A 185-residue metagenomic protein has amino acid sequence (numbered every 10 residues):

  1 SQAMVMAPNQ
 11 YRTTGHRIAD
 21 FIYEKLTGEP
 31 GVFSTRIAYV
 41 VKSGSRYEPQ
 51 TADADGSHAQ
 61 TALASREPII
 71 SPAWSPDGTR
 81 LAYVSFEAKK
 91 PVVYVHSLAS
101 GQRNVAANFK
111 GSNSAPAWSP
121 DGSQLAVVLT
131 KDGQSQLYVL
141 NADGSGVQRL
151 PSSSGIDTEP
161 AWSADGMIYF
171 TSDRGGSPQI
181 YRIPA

Functional and structural regions predicted by a protein language model:
S1-F21: Amphipathic beta-strand/beta-sheet edge segments enriched in Tyr/Trp
D20-F33, S75: Structural signature of eukaryotic scaffold interfaces centered on beta-propeller domains
P30-A54: An edge-strand/N-cap motif at the start of beta-rich repeat modules
G31-F33, P76-D77, P120-D121, S163-D165: Residue-level detector of Asp-centered blade-edge/turn motifs that repeat once per structural unit in beta-propeller
I37-V40, R80-V84, Q124-V128, I168-T171: Residue position within the beta-strands of beta-propeller blades
K42, F86, T130, D173 (+1 more regions): Short loop/turn segments immediately following the C-termini of beta-strands
S45-Q50, K89-Y94, Q134-Y138, G176-Y181: Structural motif
D53-I70, H96-S114, L140-T158, I183-A185: Multi-bladed beta-propeller domains
